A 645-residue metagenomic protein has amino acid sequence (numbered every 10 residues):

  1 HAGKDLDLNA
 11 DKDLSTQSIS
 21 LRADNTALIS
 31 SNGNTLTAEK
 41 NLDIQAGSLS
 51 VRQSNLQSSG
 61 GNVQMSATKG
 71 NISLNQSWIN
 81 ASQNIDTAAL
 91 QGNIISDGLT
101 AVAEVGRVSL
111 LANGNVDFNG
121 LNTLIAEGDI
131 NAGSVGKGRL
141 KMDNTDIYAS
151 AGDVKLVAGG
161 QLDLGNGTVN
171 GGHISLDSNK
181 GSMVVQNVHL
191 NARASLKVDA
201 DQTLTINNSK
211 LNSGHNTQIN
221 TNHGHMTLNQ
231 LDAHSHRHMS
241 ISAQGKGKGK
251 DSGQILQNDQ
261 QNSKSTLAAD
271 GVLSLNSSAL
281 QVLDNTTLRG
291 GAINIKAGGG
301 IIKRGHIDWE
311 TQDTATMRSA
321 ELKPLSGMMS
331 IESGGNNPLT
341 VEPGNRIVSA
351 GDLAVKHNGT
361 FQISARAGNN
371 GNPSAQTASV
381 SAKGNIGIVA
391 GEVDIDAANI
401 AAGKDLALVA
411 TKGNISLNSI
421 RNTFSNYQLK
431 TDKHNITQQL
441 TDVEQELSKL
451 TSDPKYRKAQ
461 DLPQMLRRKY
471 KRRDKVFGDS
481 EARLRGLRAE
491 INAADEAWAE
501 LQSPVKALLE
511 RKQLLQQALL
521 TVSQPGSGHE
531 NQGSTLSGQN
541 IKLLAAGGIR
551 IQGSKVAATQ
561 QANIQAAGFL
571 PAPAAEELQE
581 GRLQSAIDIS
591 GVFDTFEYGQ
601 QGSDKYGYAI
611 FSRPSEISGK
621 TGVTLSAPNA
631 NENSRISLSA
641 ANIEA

Functional and structural regions predicted by a protein language model:
H1-A645: Binding/recognition "hotspot" determinant
